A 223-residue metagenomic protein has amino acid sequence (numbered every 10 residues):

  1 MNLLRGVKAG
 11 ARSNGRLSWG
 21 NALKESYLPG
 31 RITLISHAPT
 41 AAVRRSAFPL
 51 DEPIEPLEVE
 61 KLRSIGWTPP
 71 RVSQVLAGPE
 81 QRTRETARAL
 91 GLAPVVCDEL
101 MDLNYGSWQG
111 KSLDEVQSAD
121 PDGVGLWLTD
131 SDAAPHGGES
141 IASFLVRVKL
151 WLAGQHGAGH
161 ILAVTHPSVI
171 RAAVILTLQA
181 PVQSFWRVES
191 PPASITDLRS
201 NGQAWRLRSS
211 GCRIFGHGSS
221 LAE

Functional and structural regions predicted by a protein language model:
N2-R31, V96, L103-E115, G157 (+1 more regions): Acidic, low-complexity terminal tails and accessory targeting/binding regions of phosphate-metabolizing enzymes
N14, G20-Y27, T40, R63-V124: Phosphate-coordination/substrate-recognition cap region in phosphate-metabolizing enzymes
G30-T86, H136-V148: Loop-to-helix element that buttresses phosphate recognition and phosphoryl-transfer chemistry
I32, A158-S168: Generic beta-sheet signal
P39-A41, Q81-R82, M101-D102, S168-I170 (+2 more regions): Short, solvent-exposed loop/turn segments at secondary-structure junctions
T68-R71, Q155-G159: Glycine-rich phosphate-binding loop signature in dinucleotide/nucleotide-binding domains
A89, A172-L176: Active-site signature of alpha/beta-hydrolase-fold catalytic machinery across serine- and Asp/Cys-nucleophile hydrolases
G123-S143: Short glycine/proline- and acidic residue-enriched helix-loop micro-motifs that form flexible lids or anion-recognition
